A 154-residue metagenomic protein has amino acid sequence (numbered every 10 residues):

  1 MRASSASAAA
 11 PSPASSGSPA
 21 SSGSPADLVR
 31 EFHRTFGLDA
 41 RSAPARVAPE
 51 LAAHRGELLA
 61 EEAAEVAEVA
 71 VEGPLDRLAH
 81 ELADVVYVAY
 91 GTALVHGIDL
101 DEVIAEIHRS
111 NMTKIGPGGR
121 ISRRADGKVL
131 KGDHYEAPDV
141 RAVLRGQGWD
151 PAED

Functional and structural regions predicted by a protein language model:
M1-L82, V86-D154: Flexible "arm" and connector segments at domain edges
